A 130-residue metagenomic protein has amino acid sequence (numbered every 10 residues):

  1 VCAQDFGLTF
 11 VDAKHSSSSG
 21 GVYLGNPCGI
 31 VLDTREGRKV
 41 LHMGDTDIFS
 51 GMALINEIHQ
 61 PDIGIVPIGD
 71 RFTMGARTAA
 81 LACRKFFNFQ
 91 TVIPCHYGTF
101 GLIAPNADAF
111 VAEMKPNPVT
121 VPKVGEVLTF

Functional and structural regions predicted by a protein language model:
V1-C2, I55, T78-F130: Binuclear metal-ion centers of metallo-dependent hydrolases, dominated by the metallo-beta-lactamase
V1-H59, V124-F130: Core dinuclear metal-dependent hydrolase active-site scaffold
S18, M74, L102: Glycine/Thr-rich phosphate-binding loops of Rossmann-like dinucleotide-binding domains
V40-D45, I65-G69, V92-H96, V121-K123: Active-site neighborhood of phospho(di)ester-bond hydrolases with catalytic His/Asp-centered motifs
D47, R71, T99-L102: Glycine-/small-residue-rich active-site loops that bind phosphorylated ligands and cofactors
E57, I63-R84: Active-site-proximal segments of metal-dependent phosphoesterases and phosphodiesterases across multiple
